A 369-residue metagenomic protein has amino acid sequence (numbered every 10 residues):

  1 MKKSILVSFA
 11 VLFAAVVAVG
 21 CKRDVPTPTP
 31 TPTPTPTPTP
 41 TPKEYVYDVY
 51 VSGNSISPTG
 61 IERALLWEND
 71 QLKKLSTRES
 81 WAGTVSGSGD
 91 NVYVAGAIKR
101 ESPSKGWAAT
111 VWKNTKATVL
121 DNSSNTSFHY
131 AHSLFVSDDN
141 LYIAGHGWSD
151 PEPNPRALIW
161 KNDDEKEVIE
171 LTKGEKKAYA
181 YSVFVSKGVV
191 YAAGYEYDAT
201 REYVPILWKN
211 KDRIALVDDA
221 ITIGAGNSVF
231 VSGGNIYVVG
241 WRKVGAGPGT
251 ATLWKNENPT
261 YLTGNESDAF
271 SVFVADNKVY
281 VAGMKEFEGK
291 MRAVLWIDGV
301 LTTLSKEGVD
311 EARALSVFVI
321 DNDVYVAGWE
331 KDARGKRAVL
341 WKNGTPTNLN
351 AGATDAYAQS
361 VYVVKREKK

Functional and structural regions predicted by a protein language model:
M1-I5, A15-Y47: Bacterial Sec-dependent N-terminal signal peptides
V7-V11: Exposed, low-structure sequence patches enriched in small/polar residues
K43-K369: Residue-level hotspots at or immediately adjacent to binding/recognition sites across diverse folds
